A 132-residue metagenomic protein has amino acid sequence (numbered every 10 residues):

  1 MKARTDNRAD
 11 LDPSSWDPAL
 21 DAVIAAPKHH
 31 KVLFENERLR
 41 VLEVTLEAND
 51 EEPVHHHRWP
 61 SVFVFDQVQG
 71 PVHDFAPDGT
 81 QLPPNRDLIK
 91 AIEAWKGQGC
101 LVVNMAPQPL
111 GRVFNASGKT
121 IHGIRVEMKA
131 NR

Functional and structural regions predicted by a protein language model:
M1-V44, A48-V54, Q81-L110, F114 (+2 more regions): A short, N-terminal "cap"/entry segment at the start of jelly-roll beta-barrel domains of the cupin/DSBH fold
H56-V72, A76-D78: Short, conserved beta-strand element in jelly-roll/cupin
